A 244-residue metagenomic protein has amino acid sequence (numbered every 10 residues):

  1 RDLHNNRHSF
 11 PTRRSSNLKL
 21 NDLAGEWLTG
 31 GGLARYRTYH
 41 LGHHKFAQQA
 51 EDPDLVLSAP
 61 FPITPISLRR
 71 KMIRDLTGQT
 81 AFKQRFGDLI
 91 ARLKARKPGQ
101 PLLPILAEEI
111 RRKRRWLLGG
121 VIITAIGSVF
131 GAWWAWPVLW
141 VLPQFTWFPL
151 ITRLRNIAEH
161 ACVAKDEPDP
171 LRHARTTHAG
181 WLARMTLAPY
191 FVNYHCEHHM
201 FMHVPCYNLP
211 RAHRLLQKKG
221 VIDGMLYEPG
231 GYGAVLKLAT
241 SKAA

Functional and structural regions predicted by a protein language model:
R1, V138, H199-F201: Active-site rim elements
R1-S15: Short, small-residue-biased leader/transition segments that mark boundaries at the very start of proteins
R13, Y36-Q48, R155-C162, P189-V204: Histidine-centered catalytic micro-motifs
S15, L23-V138, C206-A244: Non-catalytic, topology-defining segments of multipass membrane proteins
L23, R172-F191: Cytosolic juxtamembrane regulatory segments of multi-pass membrane proteins
G32-A34, T80-R85, W140-P168, H195: Transmembrane alpha-helical segments that form the membrane-embedded catalytic/substrate-channel core of multi-pass
V163-E167, M200, R211, Q217-K219: Polar-ligand-bearing catalytic/cofactor-coordination segments of membrane-embedded or membrane-tethered inner-membrane
